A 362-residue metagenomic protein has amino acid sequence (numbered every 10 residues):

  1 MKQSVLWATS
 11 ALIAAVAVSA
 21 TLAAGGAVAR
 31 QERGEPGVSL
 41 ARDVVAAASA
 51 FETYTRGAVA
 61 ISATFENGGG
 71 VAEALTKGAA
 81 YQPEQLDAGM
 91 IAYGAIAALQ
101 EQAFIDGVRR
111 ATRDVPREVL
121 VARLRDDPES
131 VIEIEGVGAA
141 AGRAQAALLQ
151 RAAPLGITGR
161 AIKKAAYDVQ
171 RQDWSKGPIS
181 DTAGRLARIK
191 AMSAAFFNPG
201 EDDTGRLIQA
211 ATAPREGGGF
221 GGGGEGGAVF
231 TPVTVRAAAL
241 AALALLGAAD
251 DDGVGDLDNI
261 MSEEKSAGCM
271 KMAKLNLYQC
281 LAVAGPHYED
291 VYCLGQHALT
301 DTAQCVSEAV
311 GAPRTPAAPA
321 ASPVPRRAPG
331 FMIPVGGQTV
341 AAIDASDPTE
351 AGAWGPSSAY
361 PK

Functional and structural regions predicted by a protein language model:
V5, A11, A23-A248, R327-Y360: Acidic/polar low-complexity scaffolding segments in large eukaryotic proteins
I13-A17: Hydrophobic membrane-insertion alpha-helices, especially the h-region of bacterial N-terminal signal peptides
V18-L22: Hydrophobic alpha-helical targeting segments used for export or membrane insertion
D252-P316: Secreted, short cysteine-rich peptides and small extracellular cysteine-rich domains stabilized by multiple disulfide
T315-V324: Intrinsically disordered, low-complexity mixed-charge segments
